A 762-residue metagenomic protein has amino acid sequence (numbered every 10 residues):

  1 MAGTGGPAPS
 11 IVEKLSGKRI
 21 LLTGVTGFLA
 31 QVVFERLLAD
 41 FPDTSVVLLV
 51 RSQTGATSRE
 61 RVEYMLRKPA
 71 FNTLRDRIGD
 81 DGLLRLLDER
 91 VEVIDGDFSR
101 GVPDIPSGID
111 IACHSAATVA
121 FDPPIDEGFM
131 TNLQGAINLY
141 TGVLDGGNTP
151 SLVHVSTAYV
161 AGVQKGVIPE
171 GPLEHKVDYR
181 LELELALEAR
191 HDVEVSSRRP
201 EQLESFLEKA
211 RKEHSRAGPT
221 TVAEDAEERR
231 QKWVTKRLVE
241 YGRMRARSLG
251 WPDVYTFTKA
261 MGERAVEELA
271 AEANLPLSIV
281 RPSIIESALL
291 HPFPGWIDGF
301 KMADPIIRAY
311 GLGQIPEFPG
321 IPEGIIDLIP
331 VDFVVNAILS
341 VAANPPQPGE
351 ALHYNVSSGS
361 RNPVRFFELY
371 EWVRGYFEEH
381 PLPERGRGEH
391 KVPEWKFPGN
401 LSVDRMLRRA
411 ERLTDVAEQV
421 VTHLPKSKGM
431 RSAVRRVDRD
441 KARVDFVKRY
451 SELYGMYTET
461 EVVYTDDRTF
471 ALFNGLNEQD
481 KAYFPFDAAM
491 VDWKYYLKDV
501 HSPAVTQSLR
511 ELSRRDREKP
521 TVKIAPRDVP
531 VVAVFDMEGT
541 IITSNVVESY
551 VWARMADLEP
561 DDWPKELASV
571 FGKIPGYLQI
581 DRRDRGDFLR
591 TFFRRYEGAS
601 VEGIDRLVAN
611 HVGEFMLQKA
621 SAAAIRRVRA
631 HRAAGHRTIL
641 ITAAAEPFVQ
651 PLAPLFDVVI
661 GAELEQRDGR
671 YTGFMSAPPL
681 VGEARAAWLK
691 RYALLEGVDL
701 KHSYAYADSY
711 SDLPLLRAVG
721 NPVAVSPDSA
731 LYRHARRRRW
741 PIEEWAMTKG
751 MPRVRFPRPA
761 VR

Functional and structural regions predicted by a protein language model:
M1-G5, V12, D40-T44, V50 (+7 more regions): Amphipathic terminal alpha-helices
V12-D40: N-terminal Rossmann NAD(P)H-binding glycine-rich loop of SDR-like oxidoreductase domains
A70-I111: Conserved Rossmann-fold cofactor-binding substructure of NAD(P)-dependent oxidoreductases
I111-S115, D122-E127, Q134-F257, A270-F293: Conserved Rossmann-fold NAD(P)-dependent oxidoreductase catalytic core, especially the SDR/UDP-sugar
P124, V234-D253, L277, P282-H291 (+4 more regions): A conserved pocket-lining segment of Rossmann-fold NAD(P)-dependent short-chain dehydrogenase/reductase
N344-G455, E461, R468-G475, Q479-P485: Mid/C-terminal beta-alpha module of Rossmann-like enzyme folds, strongest in SDR-family dehydrogenases/epimerases
V522-I524, D528-P530, R606-A609, G613-R762: C-terminal cap/substrate-recognition subdomain and adjoining C-terminal extension of metal-dependent phosphatase-like
P526-I580: Active-site neighborhood of HAD-like aspartate-dependent phosphohydrolases
